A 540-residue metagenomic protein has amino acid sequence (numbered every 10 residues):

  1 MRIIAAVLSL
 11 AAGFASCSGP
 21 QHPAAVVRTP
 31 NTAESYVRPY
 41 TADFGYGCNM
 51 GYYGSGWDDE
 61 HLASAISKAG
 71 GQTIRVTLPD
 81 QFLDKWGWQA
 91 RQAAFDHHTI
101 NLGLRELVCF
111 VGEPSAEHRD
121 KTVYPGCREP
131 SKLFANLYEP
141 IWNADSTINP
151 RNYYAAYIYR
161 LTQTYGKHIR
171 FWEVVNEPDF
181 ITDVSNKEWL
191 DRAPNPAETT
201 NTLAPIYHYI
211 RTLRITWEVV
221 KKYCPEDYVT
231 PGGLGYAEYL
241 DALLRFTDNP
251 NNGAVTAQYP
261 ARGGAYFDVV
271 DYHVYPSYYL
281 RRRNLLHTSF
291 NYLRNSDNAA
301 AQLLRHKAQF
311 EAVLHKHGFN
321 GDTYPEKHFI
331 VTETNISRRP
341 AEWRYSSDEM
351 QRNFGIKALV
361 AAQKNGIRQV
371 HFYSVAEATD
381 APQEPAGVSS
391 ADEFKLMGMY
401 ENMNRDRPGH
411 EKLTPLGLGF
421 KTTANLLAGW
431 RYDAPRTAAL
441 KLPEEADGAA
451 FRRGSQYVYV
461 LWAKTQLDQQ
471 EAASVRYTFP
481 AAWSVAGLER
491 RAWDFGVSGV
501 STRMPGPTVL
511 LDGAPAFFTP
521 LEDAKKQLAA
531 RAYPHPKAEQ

Functional and structural regions predicted by a protein language model:
F14-S16: C-terminal motif of bacterial Sec signal peptides marking the signal peptidase cleavage site
H22-P79: Boundary/entry segment of secreted carbohydrate-active catalytic domains
G47-H61, T77-R91, S115-H118, N149 (+7 more regions): Acidic-and-aromatic substrate-binding clefts and catalytic sites of carbohydrate-active enzymes
D58-I169, L190-G233: Aromatic-lined substrate-binding rim segments of carbohydrate-active enzymes
I206-A358, N365-I367: Noncatalytic carbohydrate-binding groove/subsite architecture in carbohydrate-active enzymes
P340-K421, P435-P443: Aromatic/acidic polysaccharide-binding cleft in carbohydrate-active enzymes
A439-S484: Carbohydrate-binding surface patches
S498-Q540: C-terminal beta-strand-rich structural cap/linker in extracellular carbohydrate-active enzymes
